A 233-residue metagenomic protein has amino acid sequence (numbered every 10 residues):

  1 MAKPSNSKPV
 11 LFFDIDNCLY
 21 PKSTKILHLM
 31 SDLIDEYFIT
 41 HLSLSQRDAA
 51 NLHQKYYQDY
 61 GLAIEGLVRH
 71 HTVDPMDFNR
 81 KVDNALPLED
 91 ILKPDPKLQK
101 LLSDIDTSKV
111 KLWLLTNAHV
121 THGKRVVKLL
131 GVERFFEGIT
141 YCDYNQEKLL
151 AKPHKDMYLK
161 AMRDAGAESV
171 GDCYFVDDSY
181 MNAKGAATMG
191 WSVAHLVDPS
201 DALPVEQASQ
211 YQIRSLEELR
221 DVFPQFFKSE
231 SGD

Functional and structural regions predicted by a protein language model:
M1-K8, S103-D106, V120, K124-D233: Asp-based, Mg2+/Mn2+-dependent phosphohydrolase catalytic module
A2-F13, C18-Q99, T107, T121: N-terminal helical cap/lid subdomain that shapes the substrate entry/recognition surface in HAD-like hydrolases
F38, Y56, P87, L112 (+3 more regions): Generic anion/oxyanion-binding catalytic loop in active/binding sites
L44, V73, V110, V132 (+1 more regions): Short glycine/serine/threonine/alanine-rich loop segments
T116-A118: Conserved phosphate-coupling serine/threonine residues in phosphotransfer and NTP-handling enzymes
